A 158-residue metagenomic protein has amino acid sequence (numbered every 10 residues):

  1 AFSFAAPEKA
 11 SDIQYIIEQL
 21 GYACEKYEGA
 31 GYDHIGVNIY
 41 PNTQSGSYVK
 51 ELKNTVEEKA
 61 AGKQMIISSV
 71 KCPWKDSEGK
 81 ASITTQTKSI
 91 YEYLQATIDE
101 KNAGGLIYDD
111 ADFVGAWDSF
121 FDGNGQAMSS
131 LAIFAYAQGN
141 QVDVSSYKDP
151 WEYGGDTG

Functional and structural regions predicted by a protein language model:
A1-E18, Y32, V37, A116: Flexible, surface-exposed loop/gating regions in the mature catalytic domains of secreted/periplasmic hydrolases
F4, C24-Y27, I39, V56 (+3 more regions): Sec/Tat-exported extracytoplasmic proteins
F4-E8, I39-P41, K71-W74, D112: Active-site-proximal loop/turn and secondary-structure-junction residues that shape catalytic pockets, frequently
A6-K26, G46-T55, Y91-Y93: Alpha-helical scaffolding within the catalytic cores of extracellular/periplasmic polymer-degrading hydrolases
I16-Y48, K63-P73: Aromatic- and acid-rich polysaccharide-binding/catalytic face of secreted or lumenal carbohydrate-active enzymes
Y27, K75-K88, A96, E100-G158: Aromatic-rich peripheral "rim/lid" segments of glycoside hydrolase catalytic domains that contact and position glycan
G46-G104: Catalytic-core region of carbohydrate-active enzymes that cleave or remodel glycosidic bonds
